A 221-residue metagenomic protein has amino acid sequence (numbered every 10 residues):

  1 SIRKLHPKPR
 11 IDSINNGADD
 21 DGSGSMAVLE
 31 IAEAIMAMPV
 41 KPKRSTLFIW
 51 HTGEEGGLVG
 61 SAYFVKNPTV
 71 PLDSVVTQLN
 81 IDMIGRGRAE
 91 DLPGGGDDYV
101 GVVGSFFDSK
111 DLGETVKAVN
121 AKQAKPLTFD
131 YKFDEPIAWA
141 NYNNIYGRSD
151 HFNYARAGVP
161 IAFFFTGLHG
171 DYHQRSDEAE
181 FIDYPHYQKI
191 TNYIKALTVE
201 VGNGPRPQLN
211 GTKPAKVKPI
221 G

Functional and structural regions predicted by a protein language model:
S1-L58, I194: Alpha-helical metal-binding/catalytic segments enriched in His/Glu/Asp
A18-M26, V40, E55-V59, F106-D111 (+2 more regions): Soluble non-cytosolic domains of exported or imported proteins
S25-E33, A62, E114, A118 (+4 more regions): Solvent-exposed, polar/charged alpha-helical surfaces in well-ordered, non-transmembrane soluble domains, broadly
I31, M36-K41, G57-S61, V65 (+3 more regions): C-terminal soluble interaction/assembly domains
E33-V40, K66-V70, K117-K125, A155-V159 (+2 more regions): Sec-exported extracytoplasmic/periplasmic mature domains
K43-T52, T77-N80, G211-K213: Beta-strand segments within the central parallel beta-sheet cores of soluble alpha/beta enzyme folds
H51-F163: Metal-dependent peptidase/peptidase-like ectodomains
F165-G221: His/Asp/Glu-rich mid-to-C-terminal helical/loop segments that flank catalytic regions of hydrolases
